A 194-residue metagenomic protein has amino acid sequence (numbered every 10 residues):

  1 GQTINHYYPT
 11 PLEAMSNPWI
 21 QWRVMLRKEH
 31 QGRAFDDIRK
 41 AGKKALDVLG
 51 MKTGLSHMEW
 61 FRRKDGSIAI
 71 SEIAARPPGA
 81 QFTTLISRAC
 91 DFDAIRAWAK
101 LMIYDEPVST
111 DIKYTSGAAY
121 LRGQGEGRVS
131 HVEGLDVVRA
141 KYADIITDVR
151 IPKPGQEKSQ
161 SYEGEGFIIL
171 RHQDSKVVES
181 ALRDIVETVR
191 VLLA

Functional and structural regions predicted by a protein language model:
G1-K28, D36-I68, A74-F82, Y104-E106: Phosphate-binding core of ATP-grasp and ATP-grasp-like enzymes
E29-A34, K153-P154: Short, surface-exposed alpha-helical recognition segments that flank or form part of ligand/macromolecule-binding
Q31-G32, R76, R88, S109: Hydrophobic alpha-helical scaffolding
G32-R39, F92, K176-E179: Electropositive phosphate-/nucleotide-binding environments in soluble metabolic enzymes
R39-G42, H57, I70, F92-A99 (+1 more regions): A general structural signal for well-ordered alpha-helical packing
R63-A69, S159-G164: A short, glycine/Asx- and small/polar-enriched loop/turn that sits immediately N-terminal to a beta-strand
R76-A97: ATP-dependent carboxylate-activation loops
A99-A194: Peripheral (often C-terminal) accessory segments that flank ATP-dependent C-N-forming ligase machineries
